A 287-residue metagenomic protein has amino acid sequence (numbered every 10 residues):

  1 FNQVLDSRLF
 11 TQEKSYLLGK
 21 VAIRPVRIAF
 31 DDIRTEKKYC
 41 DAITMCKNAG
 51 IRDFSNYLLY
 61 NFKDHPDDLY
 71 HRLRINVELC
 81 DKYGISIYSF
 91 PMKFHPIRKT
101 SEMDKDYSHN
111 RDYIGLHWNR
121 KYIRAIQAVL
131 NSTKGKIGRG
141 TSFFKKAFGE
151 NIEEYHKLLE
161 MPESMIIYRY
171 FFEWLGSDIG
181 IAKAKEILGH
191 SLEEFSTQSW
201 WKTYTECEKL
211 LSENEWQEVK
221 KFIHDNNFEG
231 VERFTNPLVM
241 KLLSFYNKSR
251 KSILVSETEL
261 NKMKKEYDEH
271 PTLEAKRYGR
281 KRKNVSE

Functional and structural regions predicted by a protein language model:
F1-S55, Y60: Conserved SAM/AdoMet-binding glycine-rich loop
T11-K14, K38-C40, H65-Y70, T100-M103: A short acidic (Asp/Glu
I51, C80-G84: Arginine/glycine-rich "motif VI" loop of SF2 helicases in the C-terminal RecA-like domain
Y60-D67, Y83-Y155: Flexible glycine/acidic-rich beta-alpha junction loops that bind and position SAM and/or redox cofactors in anaerobic
K63-L79: Catalytic cores of alpha/beta
W118-E287: Radical SAM enzyme core and accessory elements
